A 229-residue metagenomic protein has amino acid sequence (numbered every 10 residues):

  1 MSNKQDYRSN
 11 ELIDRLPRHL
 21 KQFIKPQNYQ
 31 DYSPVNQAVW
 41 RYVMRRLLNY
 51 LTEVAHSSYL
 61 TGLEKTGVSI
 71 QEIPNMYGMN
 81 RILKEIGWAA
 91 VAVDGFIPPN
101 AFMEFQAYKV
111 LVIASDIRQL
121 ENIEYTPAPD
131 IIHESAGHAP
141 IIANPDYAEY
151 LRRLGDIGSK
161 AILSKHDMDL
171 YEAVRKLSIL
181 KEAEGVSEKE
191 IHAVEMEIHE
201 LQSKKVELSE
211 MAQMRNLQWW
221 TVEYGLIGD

Functional and structural regions predicted by a protein language model:
M1-L180, V186-K189: The feature captures two recurrent sequence modes
D167-D229: Extended, Lys/Arg-enriched charged tracts that mediate electrostatic binding to polyanionic substrates
